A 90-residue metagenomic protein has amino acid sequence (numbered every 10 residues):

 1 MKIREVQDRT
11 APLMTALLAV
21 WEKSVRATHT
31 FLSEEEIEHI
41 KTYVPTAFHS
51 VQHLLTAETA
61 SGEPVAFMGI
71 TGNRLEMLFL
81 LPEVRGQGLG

Functional and structural regions predicted by a protein language model:
K2-A19: A short beta-loop-alpha structural element at the N-terminal edge of CoA-dependent acyl/N-acetyltransferase catalytic
R4-Q7, E58, T71: Residue-level detector of conserved, well-ordered beta-strand and adjacent loop positions that form binding/recognition
E22-P45: Conserved GNAT-fold acetyl-CoA-binding loop/helix
P45-T56, R74: A short helix-loop-beta-strand connector motif used in the catalytic cores of GNAT acetyltransferases and, in some
A47-H49, M68-T71, G90: Alpha-helix C-terminal capping segments
H53-A66: Conserved beta-hairpin
A57, V84-L89: Conserved acetyl-CoA pyrophosphate-binding loop and the N-cap/start of the following alpha-helix in GNAT-like
T71-G86: A short, internal acetyl-CoA/4′-phosphopantetheine-binding micro-motif in the GNAT/acyltransferase core
